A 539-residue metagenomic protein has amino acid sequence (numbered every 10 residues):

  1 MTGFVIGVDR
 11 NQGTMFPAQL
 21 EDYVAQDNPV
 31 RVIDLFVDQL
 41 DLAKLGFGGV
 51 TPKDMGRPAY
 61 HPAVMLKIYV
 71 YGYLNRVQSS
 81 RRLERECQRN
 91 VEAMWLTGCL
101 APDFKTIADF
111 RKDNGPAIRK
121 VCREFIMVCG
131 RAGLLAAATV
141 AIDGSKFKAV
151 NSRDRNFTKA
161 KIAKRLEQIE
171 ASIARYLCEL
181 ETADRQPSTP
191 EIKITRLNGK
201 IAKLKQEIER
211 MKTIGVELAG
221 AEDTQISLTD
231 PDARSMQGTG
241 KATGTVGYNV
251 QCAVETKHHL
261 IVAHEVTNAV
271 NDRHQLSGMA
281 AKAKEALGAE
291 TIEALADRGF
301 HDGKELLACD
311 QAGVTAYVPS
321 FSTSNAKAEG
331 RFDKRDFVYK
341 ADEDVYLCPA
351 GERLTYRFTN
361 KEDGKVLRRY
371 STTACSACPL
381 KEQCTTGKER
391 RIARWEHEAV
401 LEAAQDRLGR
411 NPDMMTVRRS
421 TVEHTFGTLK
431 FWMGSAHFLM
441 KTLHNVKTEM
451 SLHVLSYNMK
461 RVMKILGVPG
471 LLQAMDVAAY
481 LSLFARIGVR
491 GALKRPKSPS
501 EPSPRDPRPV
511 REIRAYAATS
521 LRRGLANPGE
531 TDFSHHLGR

Functional and structural regions predicted by a protein language model:
M1-R31: Hydrophobic alpha-helical membrane-insertion signals
I6-G7, Y69, R76-R89, G98-R539: Anion-binding and metal-coordination hotspots
T14, M65-L66, R123: A generic alpha-helix surface/boundary motif
Q19, D27-N28, H61, T442 (+1 more regions): Secondary-structure junction/capping motif
Q26-V70, N75, E396: Basic, short loop/linker segments at the boundary and entry of helix-turn-helix/winged-helix-like folds
